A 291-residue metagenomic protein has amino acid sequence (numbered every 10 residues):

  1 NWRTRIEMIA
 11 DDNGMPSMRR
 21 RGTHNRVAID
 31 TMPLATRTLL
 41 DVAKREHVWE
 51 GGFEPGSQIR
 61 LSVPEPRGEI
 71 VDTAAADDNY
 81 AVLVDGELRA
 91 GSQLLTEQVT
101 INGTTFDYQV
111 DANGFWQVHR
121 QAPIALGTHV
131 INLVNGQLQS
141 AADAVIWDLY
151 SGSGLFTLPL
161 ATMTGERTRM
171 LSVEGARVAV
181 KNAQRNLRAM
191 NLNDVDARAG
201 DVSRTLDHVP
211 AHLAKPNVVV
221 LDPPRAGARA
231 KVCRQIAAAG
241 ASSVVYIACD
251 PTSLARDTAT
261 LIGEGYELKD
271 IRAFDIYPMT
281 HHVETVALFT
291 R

Functional and structural regions predicted by a protein language model:
N1-L221, A226-R234: Accessory RNA-recognition modules of RNA-modification enzymes
R3-R5, H282-V286: Short hydrophobic/aromatic beta-strand or adjacent loop that forms the aromatic wall/cage of a ligand/substrate-binding
A10, F289-T290: Short beta-strand-to-turn element immediately C-terminal to the catalytic PLP-Schiff-base lysine in fold type I
T96, V286-L288: Conserved hydrophobic/aromatic beta-strand scaffold that supports enzyme active sites
T105-D107, A273, L288: Intrinsic disorder/low-structure terminal segments
R198-V283, T290: S-adenosylmethionine
